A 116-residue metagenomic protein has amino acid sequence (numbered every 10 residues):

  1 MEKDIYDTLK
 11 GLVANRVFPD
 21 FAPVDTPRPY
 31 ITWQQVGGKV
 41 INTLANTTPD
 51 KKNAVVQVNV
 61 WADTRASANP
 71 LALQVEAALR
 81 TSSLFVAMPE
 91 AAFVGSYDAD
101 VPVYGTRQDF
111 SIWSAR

Functional and structural regions predicted by a protein language model:
M1-N46, A66, P70-A77, S82 (+1 more regions): Small/polar-rich, solvent-exposed N-terminal microdomains that initiate assembly or binding
P49, W61-S67, A87-A92: Short C-terminal domain-edge/linker segments immediately following a structured domain
D50-D63, Y104-A115: Oligomerization/assembly interface segments of phage tail-like spikes and tubes
K52-V56, A66-L73, F93-D98: Low-complexity, flexible helical/coil segments
A77-R116: Acidic-leaning, charged glycine-interspersed low-complexity segments
